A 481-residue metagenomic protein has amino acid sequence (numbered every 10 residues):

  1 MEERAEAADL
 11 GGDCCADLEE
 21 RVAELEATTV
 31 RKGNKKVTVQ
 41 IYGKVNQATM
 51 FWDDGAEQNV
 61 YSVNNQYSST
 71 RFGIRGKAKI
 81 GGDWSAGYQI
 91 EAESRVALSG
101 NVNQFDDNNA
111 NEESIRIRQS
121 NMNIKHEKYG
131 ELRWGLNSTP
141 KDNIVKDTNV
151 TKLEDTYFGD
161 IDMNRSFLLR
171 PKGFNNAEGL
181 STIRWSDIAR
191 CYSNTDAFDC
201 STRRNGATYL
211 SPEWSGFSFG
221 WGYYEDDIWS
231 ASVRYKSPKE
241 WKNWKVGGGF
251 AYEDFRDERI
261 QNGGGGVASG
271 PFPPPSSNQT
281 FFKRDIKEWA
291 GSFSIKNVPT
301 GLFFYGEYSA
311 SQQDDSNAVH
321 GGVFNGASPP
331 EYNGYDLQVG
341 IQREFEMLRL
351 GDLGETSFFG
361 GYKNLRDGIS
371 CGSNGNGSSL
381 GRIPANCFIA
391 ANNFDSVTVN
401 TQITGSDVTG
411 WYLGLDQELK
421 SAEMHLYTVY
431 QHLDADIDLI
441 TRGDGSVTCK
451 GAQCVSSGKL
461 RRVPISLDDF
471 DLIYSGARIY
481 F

Functional and structural regions predicted by a protein language model:
M1-K44: N-terminal periplasmic/intermembrane-space "pro-region" immediately following the signal or transit peptide
V30-V39, D54, K79-A86, Y129 (+6 more regions): Short loop/turn motifs that connect adjacent beta-strands in outer-membrane beta-barrel proteins
N34-W52, N59-S230, R234-S237, G247: Outer membrane beta-barrel
V39-Q47, G82, A86-I90, E131-W134 (+10 more regions): Transmembrane beta-strands of outer-membrane beta-barrel proteins
Q47-D53, A92-V96, S138-P140, Y223-D227 (+10 more regions): Transmembrane beta-strands of outer-membrane beta-barrel pores
N64-Y67, E112-S114, F198-S201, Y223-E225 (+4 more regions): Short sequence motifs at beta-strands and strand-loop junctions characteristic of Gram-negative outer-membrane
S232-E418: Detector for outer-membrane/organellar transmembrane beta-barrel domains, recognizing the amphipathic beta-strand
L467-F481: Outer-membrane beta-barrel "beta-signal"
